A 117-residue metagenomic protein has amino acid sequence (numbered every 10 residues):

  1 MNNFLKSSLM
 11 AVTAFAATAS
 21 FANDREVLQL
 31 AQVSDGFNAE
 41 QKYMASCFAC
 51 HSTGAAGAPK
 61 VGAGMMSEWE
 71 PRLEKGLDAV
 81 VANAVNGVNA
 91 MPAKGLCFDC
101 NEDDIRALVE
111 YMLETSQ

Functional and structural regions predicted by a protein language model:
M1-F37, S116-Q117: N-terminal export/targeting leaders of redox proteins
A16, A22, Q41-M44, V85 (+1 more regions): Processing junctions and N-termini across compartments
F37-A49: Local sequence-structure signature of Cys/Sec-based thiol-disulfide redox active-site neighborhoods
C47-T53, L108: The canonical Cys-X-X-Cys-His
H51-V80: Gly/Gly-Pro-rich "capping" loops immediately C-terminal to redox-active cysteine motifs in periplasmic/lumenal
A58, N83-R106, M112-T115: Axial heme c-ligation environment in periplasmic c-type cytochrome domains
